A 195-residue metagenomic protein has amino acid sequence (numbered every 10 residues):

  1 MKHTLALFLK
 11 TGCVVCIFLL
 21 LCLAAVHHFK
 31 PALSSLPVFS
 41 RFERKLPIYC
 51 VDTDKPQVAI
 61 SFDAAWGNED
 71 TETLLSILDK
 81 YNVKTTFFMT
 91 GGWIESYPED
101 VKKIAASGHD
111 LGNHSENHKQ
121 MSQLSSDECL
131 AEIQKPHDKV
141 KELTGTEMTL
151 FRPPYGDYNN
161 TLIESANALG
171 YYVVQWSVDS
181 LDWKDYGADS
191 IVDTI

Functional and structural regions predicted by a protein language model:
M1-L9: N-terminal Lys/Arg-rich, disordered targeting/topogenic segments
T4, L21-A24, G108: A general, composition-driven signal for non-globular sequence regions
A6, V15-F18, Y49-D52: N-terminal non-cleavable signal-anchor helices
K10-H27: Hydrophobic membrane-insertion alpha-helices, especially the h-region of bacterial N-terminal signal peptides
A25-S35: Hydrophobic single-pass membrane-insertion segments
S34-M121, E132-K139, M148: Active-site beta->alpha N-cap acidic-glycine motif
T73, E95, K119-I195: Catalytic domains of cell-wall/extracellular-matrix polysaccharide-remodeling enzymes, centered on de-N-acetylation
